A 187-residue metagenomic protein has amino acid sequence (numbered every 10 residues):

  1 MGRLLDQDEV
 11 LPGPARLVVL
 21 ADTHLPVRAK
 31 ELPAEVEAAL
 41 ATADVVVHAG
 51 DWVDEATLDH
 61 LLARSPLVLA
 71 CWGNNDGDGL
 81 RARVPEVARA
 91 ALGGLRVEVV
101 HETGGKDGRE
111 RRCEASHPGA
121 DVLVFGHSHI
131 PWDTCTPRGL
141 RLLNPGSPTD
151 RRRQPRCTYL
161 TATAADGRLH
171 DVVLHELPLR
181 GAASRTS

Functional and structural regions predicted by a protein language model:
M1-A63, L67, D76-P85, P155-C157 (+1 more regions): N-terminal active-site segment of His-dependent metallophosphoesterases
E9-V10, E86-G94, D133-T136: Short acidic-hydrophobic surface loop/beta-edge motif
R16-H24, R96-E102, L140-G146, V173-L174: Active-site-proximal beta-strand elements of phosphoester/diester hydrolases
A21-L25, G50-W52, G73-D76, E102-G104 (+2 more regions): Active-site metal-binding loops of divalent metal-dependent hydrolases
T23, V27-A39, V99-P118: Pre-active-site segment of Zn-dependent metallo-hydrolases
L67-D107, G119: Helix-adjacent hinge/juxtasegments
L69, T103-V172: Conserved beta-sheet core of the metallophosphoesterase superfamily
V172-R185: Short, solvent-exposed aromatic-acidic interface loops
